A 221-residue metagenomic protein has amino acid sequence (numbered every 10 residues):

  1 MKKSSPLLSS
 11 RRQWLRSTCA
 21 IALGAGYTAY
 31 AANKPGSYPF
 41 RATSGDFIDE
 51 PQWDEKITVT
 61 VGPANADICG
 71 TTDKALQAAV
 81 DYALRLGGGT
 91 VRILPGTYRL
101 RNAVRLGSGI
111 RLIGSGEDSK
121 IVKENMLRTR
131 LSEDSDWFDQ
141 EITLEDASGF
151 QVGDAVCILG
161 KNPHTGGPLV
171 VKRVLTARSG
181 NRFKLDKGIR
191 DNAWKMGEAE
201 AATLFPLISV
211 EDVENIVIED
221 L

Functional and structural regions predicted by a protein language model:
K2-K3, S10-L221: Extracellular "leader-to-stem" segments immediately downstream of a signal peptide or signal-anchor in secreted/lumenal
